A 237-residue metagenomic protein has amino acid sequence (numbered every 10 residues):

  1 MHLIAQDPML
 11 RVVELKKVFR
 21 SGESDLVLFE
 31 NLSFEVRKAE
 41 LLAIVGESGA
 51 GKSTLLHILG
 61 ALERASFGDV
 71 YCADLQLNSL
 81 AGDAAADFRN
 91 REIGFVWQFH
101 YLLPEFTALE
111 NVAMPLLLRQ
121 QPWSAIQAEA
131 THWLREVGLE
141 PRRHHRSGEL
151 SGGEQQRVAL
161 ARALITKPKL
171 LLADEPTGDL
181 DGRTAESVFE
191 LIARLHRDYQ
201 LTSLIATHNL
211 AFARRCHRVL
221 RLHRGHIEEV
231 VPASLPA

Functional and structural regions predicted by a protein language model:
M1-V18, E229-A237: ABC-family P-loop ATPase nucleotide-binding domain
M9-R215, V219-L222: ABC family nucleotide-binding domain
A84, H226, S234: Residue-level detector of flexible, active-site-proximal loop/helix-junction positions within diverse enzyme catalytic
V219-V231: H-loop (His-switch) and adjacent beta-strand-loop-beta switch element of ABC-type ATPase nucleotide-binding domains
